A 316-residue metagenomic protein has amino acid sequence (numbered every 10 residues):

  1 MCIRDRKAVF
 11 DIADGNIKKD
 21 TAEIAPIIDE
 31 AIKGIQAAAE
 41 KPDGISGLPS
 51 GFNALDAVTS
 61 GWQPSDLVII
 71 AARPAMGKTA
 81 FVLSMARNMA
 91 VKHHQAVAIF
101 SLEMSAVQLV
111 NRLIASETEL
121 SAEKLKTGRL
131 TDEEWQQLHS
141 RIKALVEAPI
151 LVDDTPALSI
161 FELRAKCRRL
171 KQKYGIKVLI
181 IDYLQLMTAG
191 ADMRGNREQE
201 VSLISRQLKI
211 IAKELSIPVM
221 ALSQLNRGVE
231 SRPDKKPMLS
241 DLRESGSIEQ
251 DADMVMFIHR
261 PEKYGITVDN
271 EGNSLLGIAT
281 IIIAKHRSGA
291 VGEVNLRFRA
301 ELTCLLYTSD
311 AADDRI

Functional and structural regions predicted by a protein language model:
M1-D5, Y307-I316: Conserved small/polar residues in nucleotide/adenosyl-binding loops
R4-P64, L120, E134-Q136, S140-V152 (+3 more regions): Core recognition of P-loop NTPase motor domains used across DNA-transaction enzymes
A57, N88-G175, A189, E293-R297 (+1 more regions): Cytosolic-facing regulatory segments adjacent to core modules
A72: The Walker A (P-loop) glycine that initiates the GxxxxGKT/S ATP-binding motif of P-loop NTPases
A75: Walker A (P-loop) phosphate-binding loop of P-loop NTPases
K78: Conserved lysine of the Walker
F81: Hydrophobic positions on the alpha1 helix immediately C-terminal to the Walker A/P-loop
T127, E133, S159-I176, M193-G195 (+2 more regions): C-terminal regions of RecA-like/P-loop NTPase motor modules
